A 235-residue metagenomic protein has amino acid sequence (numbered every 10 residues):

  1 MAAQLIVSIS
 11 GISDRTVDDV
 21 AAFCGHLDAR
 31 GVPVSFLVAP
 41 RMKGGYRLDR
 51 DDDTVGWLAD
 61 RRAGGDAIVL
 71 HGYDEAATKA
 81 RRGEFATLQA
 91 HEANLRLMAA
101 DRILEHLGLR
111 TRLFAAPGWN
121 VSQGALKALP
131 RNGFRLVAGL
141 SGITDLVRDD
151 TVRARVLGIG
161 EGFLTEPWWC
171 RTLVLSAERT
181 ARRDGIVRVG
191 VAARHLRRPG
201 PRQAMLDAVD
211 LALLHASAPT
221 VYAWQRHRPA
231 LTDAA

Functional and structural regions predicted by a protein language model:
M1-G64, R202: Active-site beta->alpha N-cap acidic-glycine motif
D19-A21, R50-V55, N94-M98, W169-V174 (+1 more regions): Well-ordered, non-membrane alpha-helical segments in soluble/globular domains
H26, A99-H106, S176-R179, L211: A generic secondary-structure signal
D28, R62, E105, P130 (+1 more regions): Anion (oxyanion) recognition and catalysis
R30, M42-D49, G56-W57, V121-R188 (+2 more regions): Active-site-adjacent pocket scaffolds in enzyme catalytic domains
P33, L37-A125, I186-A193: Metal-dependent polysaccharide deacetylase catalytic core of the NodB/CE4 family, i.e., the active-site-bearing domain
S35, V191-A235: C-terminal domain-boundary segment and adjacent tail
E84-F163, R197-Q203: Catalytic domains of cell-wall/extracellular-matrix polysaccharide-remodeling enzymes, centered on de-N-acetylation
